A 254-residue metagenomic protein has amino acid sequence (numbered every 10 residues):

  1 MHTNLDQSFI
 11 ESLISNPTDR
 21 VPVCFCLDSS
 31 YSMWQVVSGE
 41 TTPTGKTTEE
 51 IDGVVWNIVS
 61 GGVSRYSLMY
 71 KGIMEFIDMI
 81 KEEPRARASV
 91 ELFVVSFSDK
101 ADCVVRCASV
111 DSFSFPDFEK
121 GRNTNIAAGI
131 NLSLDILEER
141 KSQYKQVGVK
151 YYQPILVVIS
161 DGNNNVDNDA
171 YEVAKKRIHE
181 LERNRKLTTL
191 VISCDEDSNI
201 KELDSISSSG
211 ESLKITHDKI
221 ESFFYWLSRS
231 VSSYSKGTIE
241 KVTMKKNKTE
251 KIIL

Functional and structural regions predicted by a protein language model:
M1-W56, K141-V149: Acidic, polar low-complexity linker/tail segments
R20, Y31-S89, E172: …and closely analogous acidic/polar surface helices at protein-protein or active-site interfaces in A-domain-like
L27-S30, M69, V94-F97, S133 (+1 more regions): DG-centered beta-turn motif at the end of beta-strands
Q35-G39, P43, R87-D117, N199-S208: Short beta-strand-loop
V37, G162-I206: VWA/integrin I-like adhesion module and closely mimicked acidic/polar interface patches used
E50-W56, A86, S98-D135, N163 (+1 more regions): Short, charged loop segments at secondary-structure junctions
D102, S112-Y152, T188-K201, S222-W226: Von Willebrand factor
S114, L187-L254: Von Willebrand factor A/integrin I-like adhesion domains
